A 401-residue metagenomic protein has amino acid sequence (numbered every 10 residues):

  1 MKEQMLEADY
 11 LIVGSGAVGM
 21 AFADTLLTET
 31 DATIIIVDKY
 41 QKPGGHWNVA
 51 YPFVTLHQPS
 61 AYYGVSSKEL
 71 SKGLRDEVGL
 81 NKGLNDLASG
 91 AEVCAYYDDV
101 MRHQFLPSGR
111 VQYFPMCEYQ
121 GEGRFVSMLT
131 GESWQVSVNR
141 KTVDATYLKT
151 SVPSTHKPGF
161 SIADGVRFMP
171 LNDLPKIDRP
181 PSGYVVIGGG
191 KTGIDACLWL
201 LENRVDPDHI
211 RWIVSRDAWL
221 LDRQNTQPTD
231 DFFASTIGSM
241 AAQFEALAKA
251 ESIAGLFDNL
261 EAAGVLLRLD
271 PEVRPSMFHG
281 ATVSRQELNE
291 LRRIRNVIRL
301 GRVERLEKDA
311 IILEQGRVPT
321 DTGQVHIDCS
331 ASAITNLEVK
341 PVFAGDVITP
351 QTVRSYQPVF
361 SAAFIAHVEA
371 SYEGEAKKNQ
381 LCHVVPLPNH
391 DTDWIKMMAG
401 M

Functional and structural regions predicted by a protein language model:
E7-I36, Y184-N203: N-terminal Rossmann-like FAD-binding beta1-loop-alpha1 element of flavoenzymes
L11-V13, Q135-T150, Y184-I187, D321-A333: Short hydrophobic core segments
K39-Y96, I213-D270: Glycine-rich active-site loop/strand segments that organize a redox cofactor
E77-V152, G280, E287-L313: Feature captures the FAD/FMN-dependent oxidoreductase FAD-binding
G83, S89, Y96, T146-R204 (+2 more regions): Glycine-rich dinucleotide-binding loop and its adjacent helix/turn
V186-P228, A241-A262, N379-M401: Active-site substrate-recognition segment that forms the wall of the catalytic cavity or substrate channel
L198, V297-L300, E304-M401: Glycine-enriched catalytic-core subsegment of oxygenase/oxidase enzymes
A234-D328: Long, internal scaffold/assembly segments composed of regular secondary structure
